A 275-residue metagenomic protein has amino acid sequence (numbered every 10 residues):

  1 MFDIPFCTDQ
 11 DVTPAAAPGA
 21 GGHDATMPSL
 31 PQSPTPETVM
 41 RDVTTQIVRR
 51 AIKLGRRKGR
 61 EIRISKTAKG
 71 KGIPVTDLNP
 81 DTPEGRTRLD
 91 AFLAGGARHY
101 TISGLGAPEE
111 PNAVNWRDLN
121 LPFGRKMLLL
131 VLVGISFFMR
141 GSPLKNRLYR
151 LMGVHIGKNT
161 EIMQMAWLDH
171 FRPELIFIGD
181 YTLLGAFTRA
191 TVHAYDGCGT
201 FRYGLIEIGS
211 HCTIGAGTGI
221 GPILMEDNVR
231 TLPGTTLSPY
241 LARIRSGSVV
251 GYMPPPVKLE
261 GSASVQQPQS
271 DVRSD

Functional and structural regions predicted by a protein language model:
M1-G153, G247, E260-D275: Terminal amphipathic alpha-helical/low-complexity segments used for targeting or macromolecular assembly
M152, K158, M163-Q164, D169 (+13 more regions): Left-handed beta-helix
